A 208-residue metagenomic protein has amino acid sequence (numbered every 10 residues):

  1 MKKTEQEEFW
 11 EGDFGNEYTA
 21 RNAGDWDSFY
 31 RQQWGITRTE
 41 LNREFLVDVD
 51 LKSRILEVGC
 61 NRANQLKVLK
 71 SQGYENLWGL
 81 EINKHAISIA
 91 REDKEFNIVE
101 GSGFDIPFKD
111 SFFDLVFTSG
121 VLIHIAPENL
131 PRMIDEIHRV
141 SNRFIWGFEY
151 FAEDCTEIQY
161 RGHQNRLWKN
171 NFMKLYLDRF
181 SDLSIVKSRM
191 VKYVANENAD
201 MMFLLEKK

Functional and structural regions predicted by a protein language model:
M1-P107, E128-R132, R143-K208: Class I (Rossmann-like) S-adenosyl-L-methionine-dependent methyltransferase catalytic domain, capturing the SAM-binding
F117: A conserved beta-strand element that flanks and buttresses the S-adenosyl-L-methionine
G120-H124: Short catalytic micro-motifs in class I SAM-dependent methyltransferases
E136-I137: Class I S-adenosylmethionine-dependent transferase superfamily signal
